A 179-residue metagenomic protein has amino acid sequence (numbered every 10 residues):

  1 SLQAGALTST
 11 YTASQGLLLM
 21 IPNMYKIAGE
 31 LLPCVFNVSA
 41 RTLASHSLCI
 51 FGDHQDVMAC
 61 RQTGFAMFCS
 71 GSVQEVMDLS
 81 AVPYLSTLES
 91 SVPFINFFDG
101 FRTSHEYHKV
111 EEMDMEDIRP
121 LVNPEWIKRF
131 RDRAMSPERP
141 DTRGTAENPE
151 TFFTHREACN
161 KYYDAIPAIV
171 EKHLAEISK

Functional and structural regions predicted by a protein language model:
S1-R61, F65-L88: Thiamine diphosphate
F94-S178: Conformationally flexible catalytic loops at phosphate/diphosphate-handling active centers
